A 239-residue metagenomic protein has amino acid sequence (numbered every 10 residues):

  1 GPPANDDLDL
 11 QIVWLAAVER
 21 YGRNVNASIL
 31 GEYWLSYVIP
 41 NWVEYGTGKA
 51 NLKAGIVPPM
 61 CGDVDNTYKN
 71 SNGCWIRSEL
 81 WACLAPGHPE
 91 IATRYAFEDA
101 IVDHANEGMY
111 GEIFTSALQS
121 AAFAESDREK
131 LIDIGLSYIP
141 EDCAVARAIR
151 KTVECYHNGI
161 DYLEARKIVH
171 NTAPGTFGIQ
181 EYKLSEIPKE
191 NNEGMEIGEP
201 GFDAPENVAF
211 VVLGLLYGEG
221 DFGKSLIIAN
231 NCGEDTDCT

Functional and structural regions predicted by a protein language model:
P2-I113, A124-E125, E129: Active-site cavity-forming subdomains of large catalytic enzyme subunits
A50-A54, P59-K69, S78-P89, F97-V102 (+1 more regions): Accessory "access/gating" subregions that flank catalytic or transport cores
D235-T239: Hydrophobic transmembrane alpha-helical segments of multi-pass transport and channel proteins
